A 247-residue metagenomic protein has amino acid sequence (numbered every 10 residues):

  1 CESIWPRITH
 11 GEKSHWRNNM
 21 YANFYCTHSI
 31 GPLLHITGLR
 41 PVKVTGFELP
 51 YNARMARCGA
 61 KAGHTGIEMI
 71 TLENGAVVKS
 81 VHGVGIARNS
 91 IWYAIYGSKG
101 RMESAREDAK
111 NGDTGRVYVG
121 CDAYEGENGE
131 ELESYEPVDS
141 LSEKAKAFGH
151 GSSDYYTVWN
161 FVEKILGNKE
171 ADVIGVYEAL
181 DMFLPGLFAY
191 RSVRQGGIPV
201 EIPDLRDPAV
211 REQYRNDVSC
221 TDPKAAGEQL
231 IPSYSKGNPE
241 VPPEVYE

Functional and structural regions predicted by a protein language model:
C1-K61: Predominantly a Rossmann-like dinucleotide-binding segment in NAD(P)-dependent oxidoreductases
W5, K13, H35, K43 (+6 more regions): C-terminal glycine/acidic-rich active-site capping loop/insertion
T27, A76, V81-N89: Glycine-rich phosphate/pyrophosphate-binding beta-alpha loops
S29-I30, V158-W159, G186: A general structural signal for well-ordered alpha-helical segments in protein cores
T45-G46, K79-H82, Y96: Short beta-strand segments
P185-Q195: Short arginine-rich
